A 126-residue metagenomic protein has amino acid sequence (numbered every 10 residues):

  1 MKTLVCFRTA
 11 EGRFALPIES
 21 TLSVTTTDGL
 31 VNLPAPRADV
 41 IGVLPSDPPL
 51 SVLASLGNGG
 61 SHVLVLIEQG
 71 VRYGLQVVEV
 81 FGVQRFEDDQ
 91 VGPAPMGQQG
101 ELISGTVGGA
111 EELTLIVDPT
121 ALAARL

Functional and structural regions predicted by a protein language model:
M1-L126: An acidic, low-aromatic, low-complexity terminal/linker signal
